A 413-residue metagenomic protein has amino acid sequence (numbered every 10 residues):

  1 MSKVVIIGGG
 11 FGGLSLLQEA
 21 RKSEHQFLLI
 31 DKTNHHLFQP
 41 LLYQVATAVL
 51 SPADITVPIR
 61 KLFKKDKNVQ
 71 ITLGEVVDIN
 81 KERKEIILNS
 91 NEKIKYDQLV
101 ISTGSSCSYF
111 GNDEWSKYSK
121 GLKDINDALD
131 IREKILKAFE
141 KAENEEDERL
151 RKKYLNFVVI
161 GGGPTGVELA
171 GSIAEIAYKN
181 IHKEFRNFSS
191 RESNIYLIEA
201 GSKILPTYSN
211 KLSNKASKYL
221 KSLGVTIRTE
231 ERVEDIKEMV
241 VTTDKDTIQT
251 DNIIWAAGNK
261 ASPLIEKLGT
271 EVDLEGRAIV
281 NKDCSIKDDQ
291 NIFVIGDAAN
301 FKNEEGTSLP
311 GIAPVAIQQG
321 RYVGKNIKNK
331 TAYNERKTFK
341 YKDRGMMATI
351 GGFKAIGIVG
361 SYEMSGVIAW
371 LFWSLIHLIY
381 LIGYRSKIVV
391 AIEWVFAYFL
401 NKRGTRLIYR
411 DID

Functional and structural regions predicted by a protein language model:
M1-Q70, V77, F157, P164-T207 (+1 more regions): Beta1-alpha1 glycine-rich phosphate/pyrophosphate-binding loop at the start of Rossmann-like nucleotide-binding domains
M1-V5, V69-V158, T243, I254: FAD-binding core/adjacent interface of flavoenzyme oxidoreductases
G12, G104-C107, A170, N259-A261: Short glycine-rich anion-binding loops that position phosphate/pyrophosphate groups of nucleotides and phosphorylated
K67-D78, A174-K282, I286-D288: A Rossmann-like FAD-binding core segment of flavoenzymes
Y118-E148, M239-T242, T247-Q318, K325: FAD-site-proximal beta/loop scaffold in flavoenzymes
R151-P206, K215, T226-R228, G311-I327 (+2 more regions): Rossmann-like dinucleotide-binding core of oxidoreductases
G324-D413: C-terminal, flexible cofactor-proximal segment of oxidoreductases
